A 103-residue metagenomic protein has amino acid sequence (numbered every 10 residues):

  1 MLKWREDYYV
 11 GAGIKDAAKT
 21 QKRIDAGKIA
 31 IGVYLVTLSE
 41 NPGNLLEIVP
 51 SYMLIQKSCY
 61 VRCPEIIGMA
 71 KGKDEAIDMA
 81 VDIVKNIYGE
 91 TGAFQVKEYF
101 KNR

Functional and structural regions predicted by a protein language model:
M1-I24: Negatively charged, low-complexity tracts enriched in Asp/Glu with abundant Ser/Thr
L2-E6, V96, R103: Structural boundary micro-motifs
Y9, Y34-L35, Y99: Aromatic side chains
A18-T20, P50-M53, V96: Short secondary-structure boundary micro-motifs
K22, K57-C59, K101: Hydrophobic alpha-helical segments, principally membrane-spanning helices and signal/leader peptides
D25-K28, M53, V81-V84, Y88: Generic secondary-structure transition motif, activating predominantly at the C-termini of alpha-helices
I29-E65: Short aromatic-glycine-(Arg/Gly/Cys) micro-motifs in beta-strand/loop hairpins
V61-N102: Short, compact, well-ordered microdomains
